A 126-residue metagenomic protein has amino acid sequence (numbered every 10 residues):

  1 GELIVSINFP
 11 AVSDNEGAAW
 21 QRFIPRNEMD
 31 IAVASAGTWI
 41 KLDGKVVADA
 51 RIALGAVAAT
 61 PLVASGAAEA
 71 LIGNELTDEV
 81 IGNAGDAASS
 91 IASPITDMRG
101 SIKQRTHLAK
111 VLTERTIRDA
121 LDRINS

Functional and structural regions predicted by a protein language model:
G1-S126: C-terminal structural segment of proteins
